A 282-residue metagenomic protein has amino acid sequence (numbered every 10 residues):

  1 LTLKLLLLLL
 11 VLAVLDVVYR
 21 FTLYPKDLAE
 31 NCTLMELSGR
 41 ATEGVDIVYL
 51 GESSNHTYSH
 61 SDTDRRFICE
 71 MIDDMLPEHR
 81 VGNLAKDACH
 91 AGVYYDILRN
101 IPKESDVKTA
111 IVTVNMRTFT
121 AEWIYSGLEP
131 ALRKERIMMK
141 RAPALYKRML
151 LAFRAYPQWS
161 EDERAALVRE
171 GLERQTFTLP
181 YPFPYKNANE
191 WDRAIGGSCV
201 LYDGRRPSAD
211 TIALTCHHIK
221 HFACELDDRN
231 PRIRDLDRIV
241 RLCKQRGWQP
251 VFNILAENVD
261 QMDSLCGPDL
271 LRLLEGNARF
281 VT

Functional and structural regions predicted by a protein language model:
L3-L8, D228-T282: Extended hydrophobic/aromatic segments used for targeting, binding, or gating
L9-G82: Membrane/wall-proximal cationic-aromatic binding patches
A29, D64, C89-V93, D228-D235 (+1 more regions): Soluble or luminal CAZymes and related metallo-dependent hydrolases
E43-D46, P77-R80, S105-T109, K244-V251 (+1 more regions): Loop/turn elements at helix/coil->beta-strand transitions in domains of secreted/extracellular proteins
S54-A144: Membrane-embedded segments
T57-S59, N83-A88, F222-R229, I239 (+1 more regions): Second-shell loop/turn segments in exported
L128-Q249: Secreted/periplasmic serine-hydrolase-like ester/acetyl group-modifying domain
